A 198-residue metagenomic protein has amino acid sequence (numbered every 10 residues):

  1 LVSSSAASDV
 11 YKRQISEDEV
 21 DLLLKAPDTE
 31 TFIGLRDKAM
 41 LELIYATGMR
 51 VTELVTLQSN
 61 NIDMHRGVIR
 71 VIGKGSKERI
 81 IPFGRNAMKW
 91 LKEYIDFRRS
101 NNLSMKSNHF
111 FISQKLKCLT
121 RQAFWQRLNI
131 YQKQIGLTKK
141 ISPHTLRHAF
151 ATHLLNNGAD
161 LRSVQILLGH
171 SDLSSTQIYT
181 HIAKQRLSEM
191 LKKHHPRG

Functional and structural regions predicted by a protein language model:
L1-A7: Positively charged, low-complexity/disordered segments
S8-G198: Conserved catalytic core of the tyrosine transesterase superfamily
